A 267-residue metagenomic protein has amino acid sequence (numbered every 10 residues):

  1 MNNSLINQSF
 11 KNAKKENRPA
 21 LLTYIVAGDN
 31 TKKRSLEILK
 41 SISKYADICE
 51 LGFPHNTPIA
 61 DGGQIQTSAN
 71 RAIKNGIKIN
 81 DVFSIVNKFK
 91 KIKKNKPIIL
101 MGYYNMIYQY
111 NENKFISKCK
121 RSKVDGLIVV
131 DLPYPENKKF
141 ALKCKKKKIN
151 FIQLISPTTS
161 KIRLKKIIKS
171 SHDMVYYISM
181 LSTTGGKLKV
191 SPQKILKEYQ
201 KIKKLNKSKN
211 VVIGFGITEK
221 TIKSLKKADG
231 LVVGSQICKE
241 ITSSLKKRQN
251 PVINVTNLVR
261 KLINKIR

Functional and structural regions predicted by a protein language model:
M1, K201-K209, K220-K223, A228 (+1 more regions): Alpha/beta catalytic cores of nucleotide-metabolism and tRNA/nucleoside-modifying enzymes
M1-Y24, I85-K91: N-terminal amphipathic alpha-helix/helix-capping segment at the start of soluble metabolic enzymes
L5, F53-H55, Q66-L132: Active-site beta->alpha loop and helix N-cap motifs at the rims of alpha/beta catalytic domains
E16-Y24, K93-Y103, C144-L154, I202-G216: Short beta-strand/loop segments at the ligand-binding rim of alpha/beta enzyme cores
K32-S43, T159-S170, L205-N206, I213-L231: Catalytic cores of alpha/beta
I48-P58, G126-E136, Y176-G186, F215-I217 (+1 more regions): Glycine-rich phosphate-binding active-site loops on the catalytic face of alpha/beta enzymes
K74-I77, K123-E136, N150-T159, L164 (+1 more regions): Catalytic beta/alpha-barrel core
N75, L164-I202, E240-T242: Glycine/Thr-rich beta-alpha phosphate-binding loop at enzyme active sites
